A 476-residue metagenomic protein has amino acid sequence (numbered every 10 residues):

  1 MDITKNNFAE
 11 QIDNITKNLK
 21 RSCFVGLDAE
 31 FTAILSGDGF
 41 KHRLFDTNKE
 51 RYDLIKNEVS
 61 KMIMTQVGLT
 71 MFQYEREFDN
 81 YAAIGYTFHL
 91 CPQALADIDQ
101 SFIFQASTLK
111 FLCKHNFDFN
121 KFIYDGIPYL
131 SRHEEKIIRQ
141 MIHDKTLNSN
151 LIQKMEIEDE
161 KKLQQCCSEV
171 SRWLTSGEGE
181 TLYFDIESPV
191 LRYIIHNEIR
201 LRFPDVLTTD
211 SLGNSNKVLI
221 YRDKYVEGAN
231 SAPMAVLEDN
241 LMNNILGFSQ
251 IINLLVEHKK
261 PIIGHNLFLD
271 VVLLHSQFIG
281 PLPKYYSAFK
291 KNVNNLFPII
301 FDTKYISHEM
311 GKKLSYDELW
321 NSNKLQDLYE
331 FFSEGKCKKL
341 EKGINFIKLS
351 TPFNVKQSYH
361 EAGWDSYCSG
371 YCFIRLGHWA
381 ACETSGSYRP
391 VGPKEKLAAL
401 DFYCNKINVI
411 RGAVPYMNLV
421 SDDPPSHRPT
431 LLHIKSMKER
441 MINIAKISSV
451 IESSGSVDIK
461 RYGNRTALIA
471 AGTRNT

Functional and structural regions predicted by a protein language model:
M1-T476: DEDD superfamily 3′-5′ metal-dependent exonuclease/proofreading module
